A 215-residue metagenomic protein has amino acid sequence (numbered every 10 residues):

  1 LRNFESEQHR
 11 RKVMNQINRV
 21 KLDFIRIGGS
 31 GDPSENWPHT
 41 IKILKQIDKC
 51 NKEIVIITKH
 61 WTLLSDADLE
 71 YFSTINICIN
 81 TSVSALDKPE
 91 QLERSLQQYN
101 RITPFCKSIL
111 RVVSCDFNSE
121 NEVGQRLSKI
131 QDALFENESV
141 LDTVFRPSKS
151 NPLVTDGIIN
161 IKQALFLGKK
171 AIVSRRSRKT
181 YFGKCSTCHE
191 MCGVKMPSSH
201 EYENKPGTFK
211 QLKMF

Functional and structural regions predicted by a protein language model:
L1-Q8, K184-S199: Canonical Radical SAM [4Fe-4S] cluster-binding loop centered on the CxxxCxxC motif and its immediate flanking residues
Q8-I172: Conserved AdoMet/S-adenosylmethionine-binding subsite of the radical SAM
T143, R175-S177, G193-K195: Intrinsically disordered, low-complexity transcriptional effector regions of transcription factors
V173-G183: Immediate flanking context of iron-sulfur cluster ligation sites
P206-F215: Radical SAM enzyme core and accessory elements
